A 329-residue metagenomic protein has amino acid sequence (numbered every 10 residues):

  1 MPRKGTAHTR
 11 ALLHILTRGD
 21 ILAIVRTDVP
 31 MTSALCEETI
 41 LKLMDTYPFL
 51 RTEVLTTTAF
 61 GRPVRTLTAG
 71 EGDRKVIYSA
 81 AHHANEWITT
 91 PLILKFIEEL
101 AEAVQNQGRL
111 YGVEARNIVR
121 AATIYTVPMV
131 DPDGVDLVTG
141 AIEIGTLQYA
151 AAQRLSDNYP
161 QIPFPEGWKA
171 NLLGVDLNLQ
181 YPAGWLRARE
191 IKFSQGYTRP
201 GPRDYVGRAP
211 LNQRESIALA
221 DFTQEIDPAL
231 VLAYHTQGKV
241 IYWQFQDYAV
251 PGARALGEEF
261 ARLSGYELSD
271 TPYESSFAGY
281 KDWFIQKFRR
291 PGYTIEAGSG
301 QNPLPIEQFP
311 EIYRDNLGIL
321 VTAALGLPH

Functional and structural regions predicted by a protein language model:
P2-L12: Positively charged N-terminal leader segments that act as targeting/secretion signals
I15-F60: Short glycine- and acidic-rich boundary segments immediately preceding or forming the N-terminal edge of structured
T52-L55, N106-A115, S269-P272: Surface-exposed patches in mature extracellular/periplasmic domains of secreted proteins
V54, G184-H329: Metallocarboxypeptidase
T66-D73: Short beta-strand-to-loop junctions in surface cap/lid or active-site-entrance loops
D73, I88, K95-I97, A101-Y242 (+1 more regions): Active-site/substrate-binding loop(s) of hydrolase catalytic cores
K75-I77: Conserved beta-strand elements of the Class I
H83: Conserved phosphate/anionic-ligand binding catalytic regions in large, soluble enzymes, centered on
